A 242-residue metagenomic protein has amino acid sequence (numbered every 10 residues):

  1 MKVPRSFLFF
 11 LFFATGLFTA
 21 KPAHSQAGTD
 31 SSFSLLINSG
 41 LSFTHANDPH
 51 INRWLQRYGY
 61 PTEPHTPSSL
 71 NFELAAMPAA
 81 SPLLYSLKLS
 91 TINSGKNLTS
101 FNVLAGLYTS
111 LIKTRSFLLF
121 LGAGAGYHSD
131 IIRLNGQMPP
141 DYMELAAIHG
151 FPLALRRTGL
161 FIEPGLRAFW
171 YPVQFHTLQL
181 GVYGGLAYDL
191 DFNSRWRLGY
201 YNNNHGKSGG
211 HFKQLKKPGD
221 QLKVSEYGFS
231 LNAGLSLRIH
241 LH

Functional and structural regions predicted by a protein language model:
M1-S32, H240-H242: Cleavable N-terminal export/targeting peptides
V3, P22, F72, F212-Q214: N-terminal cationic leader/targeting segments used for protein routing and processing
H24-K88, I92, S236-H242: Short glycine/proline- and aromatic-enriched beta-strand/turn motifs that initiate or cap beta-hairpins
S31-L35, P64-L70, N97-V103, F117 (+3 more regions): Residues that define the transmembrane beta-barrel architecture of outer-membrane proteins
S42-D48, S90-K96, G126-I132, F169 (+2 more regions): Structural signature of outer-membrane beta-barrel domains
N47-T62, L87-F101, S129-R156, S194-V224: Flexible, solvent-exposed loop segments that connect beta-strands
A75-L178: Gram-negative (and chloroplast) outer-membrane scaffold detector with strong preference for beta-barrel transmembrane
F169-H242: Predominantly the C-terminal beta-signal and adjacent terminal strand-loop region of outer-membrane beta-barrel
